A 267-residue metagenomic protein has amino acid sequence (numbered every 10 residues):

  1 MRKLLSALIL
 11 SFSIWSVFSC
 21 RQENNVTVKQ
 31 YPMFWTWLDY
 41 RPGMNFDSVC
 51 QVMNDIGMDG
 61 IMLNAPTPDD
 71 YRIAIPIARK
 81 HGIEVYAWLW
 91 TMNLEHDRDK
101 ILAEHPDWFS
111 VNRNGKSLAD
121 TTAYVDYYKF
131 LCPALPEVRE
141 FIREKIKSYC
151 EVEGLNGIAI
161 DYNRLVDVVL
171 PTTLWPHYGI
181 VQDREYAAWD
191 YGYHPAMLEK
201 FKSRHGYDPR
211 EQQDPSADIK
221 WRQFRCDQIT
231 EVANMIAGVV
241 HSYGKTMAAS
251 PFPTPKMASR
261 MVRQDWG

Functional and structural regions predicted by a protein language model:
M1-N25: Bacterial Sec-dependent N-terminal signal peptides
E23-V49: Boundary/entry segment of secreted carbohydrate-active catalytic domains
P32-L38, I61-L63, V85-L89, I158-I160 (+1 more regions): Hydrophobic faces of well-ordered beta-strands that scaffold small-molecule active sites in alpha/beta enzyme cores
W35-Y40, M58-A65, Y124-E140, P215-T230: The substrate-binding groove and active-site-proximal loops of carbohydrate-active enzymes, especially glycoside
Y40-D70, V152-L155: Catalytic domains of carbohydrate-active enzymes, especially glycoside hydrolases
Y86-E153, E211: Active-site-adjacent "subsite" loops/lids of carbohydrate-active enzymes
A159-A217: Active-site-proximal loop/short-helix segments that contain or immediately flank catalytic acid/base residue(s)
V168, I229, I236, K245-G267: Substrate-binding cleft/loops of secretory-pathway carbohydrate-active enzymes
